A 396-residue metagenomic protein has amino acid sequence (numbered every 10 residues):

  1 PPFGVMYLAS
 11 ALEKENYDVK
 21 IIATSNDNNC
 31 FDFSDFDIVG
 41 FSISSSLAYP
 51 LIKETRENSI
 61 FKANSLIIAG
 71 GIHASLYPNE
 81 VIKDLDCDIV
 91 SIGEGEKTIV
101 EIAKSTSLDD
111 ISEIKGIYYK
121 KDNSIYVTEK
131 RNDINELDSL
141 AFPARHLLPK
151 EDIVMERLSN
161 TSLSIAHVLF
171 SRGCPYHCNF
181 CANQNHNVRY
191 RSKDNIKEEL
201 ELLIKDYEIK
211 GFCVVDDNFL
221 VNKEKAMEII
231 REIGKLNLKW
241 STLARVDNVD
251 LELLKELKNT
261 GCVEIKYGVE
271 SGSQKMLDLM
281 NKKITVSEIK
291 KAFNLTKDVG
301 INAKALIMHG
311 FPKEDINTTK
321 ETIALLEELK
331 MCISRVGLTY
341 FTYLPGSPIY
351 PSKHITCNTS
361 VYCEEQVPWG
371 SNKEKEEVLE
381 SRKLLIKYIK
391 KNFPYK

Functional and structural regions predicted by a protein language model:
P1-V5, A182: Glycine- and acidic-residue-enriched helix-capping/strand-helix junction motifs
G4, L8-E136, G346: Glycine-rich beta-alpha loop elements in corrinoid/cobalamin-binding modules across cobalamin-dependent enzymes
S25, D217-V221, R245-V246, G310 (+1 more regions): Short, solvent-exposed turn/loop segments enriched in Gly/Ser/Thr/Pro and often Arg
D37, D88, I209-K210, V263 (+1 more regions): Short acidic/polar active-site loop segments enriched in Thr and Asp
G40, S91, C213, K266 (+1 more regions): Conserved beta-strand positions in the central sheet of alpha/beta enzyme cores
P78-D84, L253, K313-E328: Catalytic cores of alpha/beta
Y118-K121, I125, N317-K396: C-terminal accessory regions of radical SAM enzymes
P143-A303, A324: Radical SAM [4Fe-4S] cluster-binding motif and immediate context
